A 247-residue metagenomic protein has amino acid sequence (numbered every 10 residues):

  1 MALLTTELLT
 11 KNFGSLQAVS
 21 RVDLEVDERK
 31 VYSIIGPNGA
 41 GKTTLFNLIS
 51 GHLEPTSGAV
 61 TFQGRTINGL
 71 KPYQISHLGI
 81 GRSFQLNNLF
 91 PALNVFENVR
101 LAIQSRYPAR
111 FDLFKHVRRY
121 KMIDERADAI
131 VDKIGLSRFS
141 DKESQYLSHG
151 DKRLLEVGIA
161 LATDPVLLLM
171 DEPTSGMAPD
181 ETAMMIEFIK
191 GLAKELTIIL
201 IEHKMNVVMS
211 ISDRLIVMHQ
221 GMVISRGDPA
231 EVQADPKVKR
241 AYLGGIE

Functional and structural regions predicted by a protein language model:
A2-E247: Glycine-rich phosphate-binding loops of nucleotide-dependent enzymes
